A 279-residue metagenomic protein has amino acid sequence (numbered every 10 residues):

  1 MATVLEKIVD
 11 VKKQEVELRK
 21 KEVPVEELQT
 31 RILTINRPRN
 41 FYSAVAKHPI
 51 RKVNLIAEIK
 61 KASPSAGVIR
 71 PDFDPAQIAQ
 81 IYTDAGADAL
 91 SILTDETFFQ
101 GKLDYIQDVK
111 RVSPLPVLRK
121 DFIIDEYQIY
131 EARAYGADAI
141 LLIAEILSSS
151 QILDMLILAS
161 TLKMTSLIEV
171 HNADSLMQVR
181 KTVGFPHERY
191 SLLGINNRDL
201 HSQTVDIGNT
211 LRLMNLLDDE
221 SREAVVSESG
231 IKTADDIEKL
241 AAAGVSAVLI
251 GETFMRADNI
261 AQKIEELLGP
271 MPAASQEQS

Functional and structural regions predicted by a protein language model:
A2-R70: An N-cap/entry alpha-helix motif that binds or orients negatively charged groups
I8, A57, Y82, L90 (+5 more regions): Conserved, mostly hydrophobic/aromatic
N54-E58, A89, P116-L118, D138-L141 (+4 more regions): Structural preference for beta-strand elements that scaffold enzyme active sites
I56-D74, L115-I124, A144, E169 (+1 more regions): Active-site mouth loops of central-metabolism enzymes
P64-F73, I78-Q100, V179-N215: Glycine/Thr-rich beta-alpha phosphate-binding loop at enzyme active sites
I124-G136, N172-P186, E220-S221, I231-I250 (+2 more regions): Catalytic cores of alpha/beta
E131-Q151, G194-S202, I231, A243-I264: Glycine-rich phosphate-binding active-site loops on the catalytic face of alpha/beta enzymes
I207, L216, A241, R256-S279: C-terminal helical cap(s) of enzyme catalytic domains, especially alpha/beta-barrels
